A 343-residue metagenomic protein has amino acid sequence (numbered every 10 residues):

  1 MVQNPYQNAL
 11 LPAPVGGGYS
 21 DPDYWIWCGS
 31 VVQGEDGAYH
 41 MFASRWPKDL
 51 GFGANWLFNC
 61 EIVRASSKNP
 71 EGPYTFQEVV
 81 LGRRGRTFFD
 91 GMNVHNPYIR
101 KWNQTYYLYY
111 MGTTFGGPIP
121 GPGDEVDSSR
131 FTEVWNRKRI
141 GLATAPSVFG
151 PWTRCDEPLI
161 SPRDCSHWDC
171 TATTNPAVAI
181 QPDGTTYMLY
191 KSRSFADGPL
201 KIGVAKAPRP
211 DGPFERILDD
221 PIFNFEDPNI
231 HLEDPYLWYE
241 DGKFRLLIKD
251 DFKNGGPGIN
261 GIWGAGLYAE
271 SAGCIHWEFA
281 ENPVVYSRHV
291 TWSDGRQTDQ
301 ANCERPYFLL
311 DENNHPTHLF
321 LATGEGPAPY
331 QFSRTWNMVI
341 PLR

Functional and structural regions predicted by a protein language model:
M1-R343: Carbohydrate-active catalytic/glycan-binding domains of CAZyme proteins, especially the secreted or lumenal ectodomains
